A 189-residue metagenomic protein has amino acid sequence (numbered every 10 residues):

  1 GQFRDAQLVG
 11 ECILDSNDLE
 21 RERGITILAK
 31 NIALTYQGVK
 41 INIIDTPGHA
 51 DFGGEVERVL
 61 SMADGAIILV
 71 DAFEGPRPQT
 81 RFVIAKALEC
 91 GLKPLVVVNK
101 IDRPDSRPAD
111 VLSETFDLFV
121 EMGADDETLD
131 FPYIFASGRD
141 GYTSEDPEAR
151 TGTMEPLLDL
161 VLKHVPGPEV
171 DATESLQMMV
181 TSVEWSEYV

Functional and structural regions predicted by a protein language model:
G1-V70, E74-P76, V83, E114 (+1 more regions): P-loop NTPase switch module centered on the Walker A-proximal segment
D18, E22, I27, I32 (+3 more regions): N-terminal, positively charged nucleic-acid-binding surface of large information/translation enzymes
T35, L60, G65-T128: Conserved C-terminal guanine-recognition region of P-loop GTPase G domains, centered on the G4
H49-A50, I101, R139-T143: A short, flexible beta-alpha/helix-coil linker loop
G53, P104-A109, P147-G152: Ordered, soluble secondary-structure elements with a strong preference for glycine-centered loop motifs and nearby
G53, R77, L112, M154-L158 (+1 more regions): Hydrophobic face of alpha-helices
V120-V189: Conserved catalytic-core segments of large NTP-driven translation/proteostasis enzymes
